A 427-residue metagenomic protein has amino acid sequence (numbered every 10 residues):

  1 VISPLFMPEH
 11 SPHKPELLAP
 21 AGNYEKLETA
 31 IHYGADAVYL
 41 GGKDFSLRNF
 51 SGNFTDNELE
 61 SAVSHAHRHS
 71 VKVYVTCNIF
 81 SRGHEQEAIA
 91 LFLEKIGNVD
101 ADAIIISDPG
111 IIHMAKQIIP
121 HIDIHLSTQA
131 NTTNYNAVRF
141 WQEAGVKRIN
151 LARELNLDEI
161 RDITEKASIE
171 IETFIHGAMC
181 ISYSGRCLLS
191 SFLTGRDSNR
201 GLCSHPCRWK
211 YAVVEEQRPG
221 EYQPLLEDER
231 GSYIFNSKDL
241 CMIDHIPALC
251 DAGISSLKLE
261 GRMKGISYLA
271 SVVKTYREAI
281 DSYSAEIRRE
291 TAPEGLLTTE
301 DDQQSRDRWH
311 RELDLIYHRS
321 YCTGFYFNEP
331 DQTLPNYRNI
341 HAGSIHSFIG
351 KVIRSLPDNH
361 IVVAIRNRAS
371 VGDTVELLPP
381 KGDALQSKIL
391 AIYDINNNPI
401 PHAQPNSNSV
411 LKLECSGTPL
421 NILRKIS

Functional and structural regions predicted by a protein language model:
I2-H32, A37-L40, D44-L47, A62-V63 (+4 more regions): Surface-exposed amphipathic alpha-helical tracts and adjacent flexible/coil segments at the periphery of soluble enzymes
S51-E60: Aromatic- and glycine-enriched glycan-recognition loops and surfaces that form the carbohydrate-binding subsites
E87, H121, L126-T133: Gly/Gly-Pro- and Ser/Thr-rich, intrinsically disordered tail segments characteristic of DNA damage-repair and tolerance
G110-I111: Alpha-helix capping/helix-boundary segments
K116: Short glycine-biased active-site loop of nucleotidyltransferases that positions the nucleotide triphosphate and helps
